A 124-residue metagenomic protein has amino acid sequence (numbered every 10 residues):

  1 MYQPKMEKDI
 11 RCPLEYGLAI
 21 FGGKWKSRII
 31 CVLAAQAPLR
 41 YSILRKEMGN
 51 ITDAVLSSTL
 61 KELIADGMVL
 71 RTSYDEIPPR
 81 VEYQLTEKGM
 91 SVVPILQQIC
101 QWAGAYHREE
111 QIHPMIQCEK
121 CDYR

Functional and structural regions predicted by a protein language model:
M1-D9, A65, L70, E87-R124: C-terminal regulatory/oligomerization modules of transcriptional regulators
K8, C12-V55, E82: N-terminal helix-turn-helix DNA-binding core of bacterial DNA-binding proteins
P13, P78-P79, P94: Proline-centered helix-kink/hinge sites
Q36, I77, S91: Glycine-/small-residue-rich active-site loops that bind phosphorylated ligands and cofactors
L56, E62-L63: Basic amphipathic alpha-helical segments that dock to polyanions
I64-Q84: Beta-hairpin "wing" of winged helix-turn-helix
